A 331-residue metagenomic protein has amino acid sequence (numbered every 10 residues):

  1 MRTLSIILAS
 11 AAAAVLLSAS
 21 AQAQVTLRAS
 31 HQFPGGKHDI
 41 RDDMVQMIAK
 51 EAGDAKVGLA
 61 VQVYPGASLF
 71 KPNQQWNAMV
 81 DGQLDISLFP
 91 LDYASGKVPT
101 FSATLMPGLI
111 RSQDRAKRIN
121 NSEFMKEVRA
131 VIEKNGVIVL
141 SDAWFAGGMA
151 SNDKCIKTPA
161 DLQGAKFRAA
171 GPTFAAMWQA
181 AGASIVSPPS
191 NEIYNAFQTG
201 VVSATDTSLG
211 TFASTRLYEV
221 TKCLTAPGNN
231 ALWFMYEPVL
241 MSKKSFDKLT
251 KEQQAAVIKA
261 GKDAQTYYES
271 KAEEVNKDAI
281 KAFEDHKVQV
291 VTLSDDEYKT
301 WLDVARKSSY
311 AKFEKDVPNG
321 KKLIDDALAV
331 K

Functional and structural regions predicted by a protein language model:
M1-A9: Bacterial N-terminal signal peptides that target proteins for export
L8-L16: Bacterial N-terminal signal peptides
L17-A23: Sec/Tat signal peptide C-region and signal peptidase I cleavage site
Q24-R115, E123-K331: N-terminal secretory/targeting leader peptides
R118: Short beta-strand-centered segments that line the small-molecule binding cleft or hinge of alpha/beta clamshell
